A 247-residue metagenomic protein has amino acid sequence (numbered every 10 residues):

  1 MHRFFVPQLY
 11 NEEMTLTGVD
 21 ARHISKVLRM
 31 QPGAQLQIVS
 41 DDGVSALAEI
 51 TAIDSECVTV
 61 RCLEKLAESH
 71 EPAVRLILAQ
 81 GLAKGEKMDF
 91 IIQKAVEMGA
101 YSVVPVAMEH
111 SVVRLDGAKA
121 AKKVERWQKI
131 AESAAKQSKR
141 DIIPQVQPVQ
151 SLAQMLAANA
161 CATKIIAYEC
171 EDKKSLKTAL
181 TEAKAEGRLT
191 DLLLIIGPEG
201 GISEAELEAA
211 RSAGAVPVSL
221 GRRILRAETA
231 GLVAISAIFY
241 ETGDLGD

Functional and structural regions predicted by a protein language model:
M1-A67, A118: N-terminal positively charged helical leader segments and presequences
G33, A95, A131, A210 (+1 more regions): Residue-level signal for inorganic ion chemistry
L36, R61, H70-A79, E186-L189: Mobile, glycine- and charge-enriched loop segments and immediately flanking short secondary-structure elements within
V60, I143-Q147, P217: Generic structural signal for residues in well-ordered beta-strands
K65, A107-H110, R222-R223: Short, ordered loop/turn segments at secondary-structure junctions
S69-I166: RNA substrate-binding interface of SAM-dependent RNA methyltransferases
A162-G201, E206, A215-V218: Active-site/ligand-binding-proximal alpha/beta "capping" segment
E204-D247: Structured adenosyl-cofactor binding patch, chiefly the S-adenosyl-L-methionine
